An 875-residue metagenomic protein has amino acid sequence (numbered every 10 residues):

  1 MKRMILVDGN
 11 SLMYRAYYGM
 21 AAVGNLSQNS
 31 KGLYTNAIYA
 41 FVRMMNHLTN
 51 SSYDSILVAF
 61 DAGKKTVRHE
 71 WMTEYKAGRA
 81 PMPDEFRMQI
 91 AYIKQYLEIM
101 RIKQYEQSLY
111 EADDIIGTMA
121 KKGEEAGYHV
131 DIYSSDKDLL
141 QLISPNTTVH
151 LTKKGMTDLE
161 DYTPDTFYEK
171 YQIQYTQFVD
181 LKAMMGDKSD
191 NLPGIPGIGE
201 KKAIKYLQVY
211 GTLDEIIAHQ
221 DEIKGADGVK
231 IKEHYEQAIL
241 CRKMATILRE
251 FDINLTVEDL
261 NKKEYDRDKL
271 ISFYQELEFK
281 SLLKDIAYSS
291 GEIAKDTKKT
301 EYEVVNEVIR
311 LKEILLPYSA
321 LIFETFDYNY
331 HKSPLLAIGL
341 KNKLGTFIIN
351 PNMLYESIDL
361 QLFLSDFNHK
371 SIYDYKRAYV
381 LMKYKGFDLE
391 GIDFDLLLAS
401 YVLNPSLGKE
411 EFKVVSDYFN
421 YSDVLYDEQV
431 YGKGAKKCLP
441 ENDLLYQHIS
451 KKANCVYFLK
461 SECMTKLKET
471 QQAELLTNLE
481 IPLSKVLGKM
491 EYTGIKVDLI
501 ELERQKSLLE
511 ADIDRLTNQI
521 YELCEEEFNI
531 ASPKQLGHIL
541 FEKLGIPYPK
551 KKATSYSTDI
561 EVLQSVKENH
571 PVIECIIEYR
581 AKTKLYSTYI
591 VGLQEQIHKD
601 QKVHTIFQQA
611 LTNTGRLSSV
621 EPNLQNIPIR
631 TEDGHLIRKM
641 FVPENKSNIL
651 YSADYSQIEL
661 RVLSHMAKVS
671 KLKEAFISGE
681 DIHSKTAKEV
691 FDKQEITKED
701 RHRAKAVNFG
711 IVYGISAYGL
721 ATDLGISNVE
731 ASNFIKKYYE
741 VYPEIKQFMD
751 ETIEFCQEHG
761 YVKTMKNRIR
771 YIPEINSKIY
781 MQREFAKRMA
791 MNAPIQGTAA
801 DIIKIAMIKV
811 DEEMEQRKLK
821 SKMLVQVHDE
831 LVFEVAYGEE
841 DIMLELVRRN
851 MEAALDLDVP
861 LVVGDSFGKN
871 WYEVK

Functional and structural regions predicted by a protein language model:
M1-Y133, K137-D161, Q237-L240, T246-N254 (+1 more regions): Noncatalytic, basic helical substrate-engagement surface that gates or grips nucleic-acid strands
M4, R15-N50, T73-E74, G78-E85 (+4 more regions): Conserved RNase H-like, two-metal-ion catalytic cores of nucleic-acid enzymes
S52-L57, I102-K103, E125, S144-T148 (+6 more regions): Non-catalytic nucleic-acid-binding/docking modules located in mid-to-C-terminal regions of nucleic-acid enzymes
D131-Y133, L139-Y175, P334, G339-K343 (+1 more regions): Charged catalytic and DNA/RNA-contacting regions of genome-maintenance and nucleic-acid-processing enzymes
H234-M353, K370, C438-E632, S647-I649 (+6 more regions): Conserved "right-hand" nucleotidyltransferase catalytic core of DNA-directed polymerases
G339-L344, L403-E428, K433, H448 (+2 more regions): Function-dense linear segments that define catalytic or interfacial modules in macromolecule-processing proteins
C438, Y492, H604-T605, A610-T612 (+4 more regions): Conserved catalytic core of nucleic-acid polymerases
A511-N518, E522-C575, E740-P794, G838-K875: C-terminal polymerase-core module
